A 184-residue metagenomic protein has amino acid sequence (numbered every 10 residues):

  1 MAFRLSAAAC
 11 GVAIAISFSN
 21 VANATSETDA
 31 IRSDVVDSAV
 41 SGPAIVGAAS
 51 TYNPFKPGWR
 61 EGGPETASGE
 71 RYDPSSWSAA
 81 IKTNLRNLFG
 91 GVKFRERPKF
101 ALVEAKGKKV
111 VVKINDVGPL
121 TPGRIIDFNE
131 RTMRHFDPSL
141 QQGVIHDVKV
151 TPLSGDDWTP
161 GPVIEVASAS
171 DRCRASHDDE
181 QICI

Functional and structural regions predicted by a protein language model:
M1-A2: N-terminal secretory signal peptides that target proteins for export/translocation
S6-S17: Bacterial N-terminal signal peptides
A22-I184: Secreted/periplasmic proteins
